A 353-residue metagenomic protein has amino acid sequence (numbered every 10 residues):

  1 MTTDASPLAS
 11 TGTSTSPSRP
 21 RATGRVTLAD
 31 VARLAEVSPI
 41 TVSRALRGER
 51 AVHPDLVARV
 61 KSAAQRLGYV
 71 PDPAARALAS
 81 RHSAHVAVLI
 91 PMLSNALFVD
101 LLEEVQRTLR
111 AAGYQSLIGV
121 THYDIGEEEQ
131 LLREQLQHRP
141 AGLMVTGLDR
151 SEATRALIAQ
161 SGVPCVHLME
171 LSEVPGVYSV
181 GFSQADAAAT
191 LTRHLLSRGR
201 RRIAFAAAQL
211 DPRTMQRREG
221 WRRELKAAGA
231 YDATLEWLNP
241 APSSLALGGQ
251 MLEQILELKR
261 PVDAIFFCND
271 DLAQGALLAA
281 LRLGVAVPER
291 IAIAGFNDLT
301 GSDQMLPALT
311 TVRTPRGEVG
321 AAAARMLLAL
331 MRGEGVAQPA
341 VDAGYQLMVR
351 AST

Functional and structural regions predicted by a protein language model:
M1-H82: N-terminal helix-turn-helix DNA-binding module of bacterial transcription factors
T2-A22, R66, R107-A112, L136 (+2 more regions): Bacterial carbohydrate/catabolite-sensing allosteric modules
P17-T27, Q65-E103, A111-Y114, H122-Y123 (+1 more regions): N-terminal helix-turn-helix/winged-helix DNA-binding helices and compositionally similar short basic alpha-helical
L28, V60, V105, L131 (+4 more regions): Aromatic/hydrophobic pocket-lining residues that form π-stacking "cages" and hydrophobic walls in ligand
L34, P39-R44, L78-S94, H194 (+1 more regions): Short beta-strand segments enriched in small/hydrophobic residues
R66-D72, G126, T146-L148, L277: Short gly/ser/thr-rich secondary-structure transition/capping motifs
R107-A153: Central regulatory/effector-binding core of bacterial HTH transcription factors
